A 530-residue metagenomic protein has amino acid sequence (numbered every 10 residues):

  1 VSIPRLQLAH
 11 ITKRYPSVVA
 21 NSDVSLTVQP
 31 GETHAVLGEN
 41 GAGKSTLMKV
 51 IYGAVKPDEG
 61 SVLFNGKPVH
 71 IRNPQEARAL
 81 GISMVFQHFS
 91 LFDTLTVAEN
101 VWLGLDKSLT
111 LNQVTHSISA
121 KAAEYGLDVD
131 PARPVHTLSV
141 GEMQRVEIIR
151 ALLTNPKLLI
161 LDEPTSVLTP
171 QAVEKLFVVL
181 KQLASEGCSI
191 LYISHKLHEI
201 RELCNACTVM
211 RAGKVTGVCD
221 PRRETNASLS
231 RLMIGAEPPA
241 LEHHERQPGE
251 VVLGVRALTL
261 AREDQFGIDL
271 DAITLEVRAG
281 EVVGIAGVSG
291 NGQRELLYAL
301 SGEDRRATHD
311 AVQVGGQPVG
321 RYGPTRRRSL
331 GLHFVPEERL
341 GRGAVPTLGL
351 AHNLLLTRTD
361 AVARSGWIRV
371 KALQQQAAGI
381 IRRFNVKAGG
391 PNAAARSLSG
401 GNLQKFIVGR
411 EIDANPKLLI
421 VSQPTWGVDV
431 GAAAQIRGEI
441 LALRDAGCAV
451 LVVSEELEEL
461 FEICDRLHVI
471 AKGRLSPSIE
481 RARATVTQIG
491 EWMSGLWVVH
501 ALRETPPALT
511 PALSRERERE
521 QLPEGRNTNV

Functional and structural regions predicted by a protein language model:
V1-S2, V530: Initiator methionine at the very start of the polypeptide chain
S2-V499: Glycine-rich phosphate-binding loops of nucleotide-dependent enzymes
V499-V530: Intrinsic disorder/low-complexity segments
